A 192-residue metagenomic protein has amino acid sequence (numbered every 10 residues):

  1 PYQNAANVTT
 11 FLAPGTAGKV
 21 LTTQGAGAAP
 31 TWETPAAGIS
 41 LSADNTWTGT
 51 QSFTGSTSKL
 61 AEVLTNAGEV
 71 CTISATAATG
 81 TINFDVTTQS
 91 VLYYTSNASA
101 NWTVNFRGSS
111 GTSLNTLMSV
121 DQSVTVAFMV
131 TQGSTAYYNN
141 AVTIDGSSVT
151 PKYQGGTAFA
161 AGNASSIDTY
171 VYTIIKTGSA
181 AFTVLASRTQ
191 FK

Functional and structural regions predicted by a protein language model:
Y2-S58, N66, D85-T88, S96-W102 (+4 more regions): Extracellular repetitive beta-rich solenoid segments
L60-Y93: Predominantly extracellular/luminal regions of secreted and cell-surface proteins, especially disulfide-bonded
